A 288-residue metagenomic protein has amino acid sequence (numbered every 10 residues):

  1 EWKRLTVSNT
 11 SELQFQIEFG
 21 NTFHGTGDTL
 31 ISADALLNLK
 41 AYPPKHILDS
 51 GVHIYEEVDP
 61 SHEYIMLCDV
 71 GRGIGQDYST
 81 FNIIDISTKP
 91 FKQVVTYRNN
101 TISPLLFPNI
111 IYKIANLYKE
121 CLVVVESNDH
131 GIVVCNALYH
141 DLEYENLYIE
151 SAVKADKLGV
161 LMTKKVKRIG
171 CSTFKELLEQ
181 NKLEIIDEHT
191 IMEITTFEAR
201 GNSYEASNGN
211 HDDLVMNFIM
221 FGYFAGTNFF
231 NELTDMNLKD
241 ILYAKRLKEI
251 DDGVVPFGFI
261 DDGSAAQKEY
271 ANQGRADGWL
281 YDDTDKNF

Functional and structural regions predicted by a protein language model:
E1-S151, L161, R168, S172 (+2 more regions): RNase H-like, metal-dependent nuclease domains and their acidic two-metal-ion catalytic environment used
A155-K157: Binuclear metal-ion centers of metallo-dependent hydrolases, dominated by the metallo-beta-lactamase
